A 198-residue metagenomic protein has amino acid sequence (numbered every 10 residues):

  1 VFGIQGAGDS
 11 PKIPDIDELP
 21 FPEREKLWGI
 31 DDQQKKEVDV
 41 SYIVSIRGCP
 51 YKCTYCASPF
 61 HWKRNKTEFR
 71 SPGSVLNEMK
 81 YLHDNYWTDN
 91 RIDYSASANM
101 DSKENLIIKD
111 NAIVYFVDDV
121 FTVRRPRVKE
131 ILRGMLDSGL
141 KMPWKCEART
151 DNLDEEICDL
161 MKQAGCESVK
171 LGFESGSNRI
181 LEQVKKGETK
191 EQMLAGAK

Functional and structural regions predicted by a protein language model:
V1-P14: Glycine-rich beta-alpha loop elements in corrinoid/cobalamin-binding modules across cobalamin-dependent enzymes
K12-P22: Conserved ATP/PPi-binding loop(s) of AMP-dependent carboxylate-activating enzymes
F21-K198: Radical SAM [4Fe-4S] cluster-binding motif and immediate context
